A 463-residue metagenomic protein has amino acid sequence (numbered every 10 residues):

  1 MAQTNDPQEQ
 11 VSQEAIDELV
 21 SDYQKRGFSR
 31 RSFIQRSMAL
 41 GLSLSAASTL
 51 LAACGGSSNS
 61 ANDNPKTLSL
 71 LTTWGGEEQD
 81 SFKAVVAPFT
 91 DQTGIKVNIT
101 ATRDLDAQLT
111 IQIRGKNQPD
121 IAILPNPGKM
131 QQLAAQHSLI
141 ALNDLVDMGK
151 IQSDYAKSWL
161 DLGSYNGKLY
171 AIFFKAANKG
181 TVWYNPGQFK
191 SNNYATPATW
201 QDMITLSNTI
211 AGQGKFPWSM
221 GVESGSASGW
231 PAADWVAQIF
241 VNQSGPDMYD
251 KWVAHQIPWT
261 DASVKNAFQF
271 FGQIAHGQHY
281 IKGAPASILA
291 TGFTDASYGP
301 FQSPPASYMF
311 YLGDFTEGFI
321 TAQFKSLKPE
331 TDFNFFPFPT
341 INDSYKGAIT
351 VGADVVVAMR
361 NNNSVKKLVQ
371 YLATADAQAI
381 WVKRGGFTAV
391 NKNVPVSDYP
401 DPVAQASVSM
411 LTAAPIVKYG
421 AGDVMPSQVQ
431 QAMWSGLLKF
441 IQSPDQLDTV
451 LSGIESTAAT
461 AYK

Functional and structural regions predicted by a protein language model:
M1-S32, G41-T49: N-terminal secretory signal peptides
Q8, S12, E18-S21, K190 (+2 more regions): Conserved C-terminal helix/tail region of periplasmic/extracytoplasmic solute-binding proteins
V85-Y155, L162-S164, G187-A198, G299-F301 (+4 more regions): Extracytoplasmic "Venus flytrap"/periplasmic binding protein-like
A87-P88, Q92, F315, A322-T388: Extracytoplasmic/periplasmic substrate-recognition and gating elements
I111-Q112, P119-D120, I151-G187, P217 (+2 more regions): A structural signal for short loop-to-beta-strand junctions that line the ligand-binding cleft of periplasmic/secreted
P127-G180, I204, I210, P231 (+2 more regions): Hinge/lid segment of periplasmic solute-binding proteins
L133-H137, W159-T196, V222-W252, T350-V356 (+1 more regions): Periplasmic solute-binding protein
S207-N208, V253-I288: Glycine-centered hinge/linker elements that transmit conformational signals in sensory and ligand-binding systems
